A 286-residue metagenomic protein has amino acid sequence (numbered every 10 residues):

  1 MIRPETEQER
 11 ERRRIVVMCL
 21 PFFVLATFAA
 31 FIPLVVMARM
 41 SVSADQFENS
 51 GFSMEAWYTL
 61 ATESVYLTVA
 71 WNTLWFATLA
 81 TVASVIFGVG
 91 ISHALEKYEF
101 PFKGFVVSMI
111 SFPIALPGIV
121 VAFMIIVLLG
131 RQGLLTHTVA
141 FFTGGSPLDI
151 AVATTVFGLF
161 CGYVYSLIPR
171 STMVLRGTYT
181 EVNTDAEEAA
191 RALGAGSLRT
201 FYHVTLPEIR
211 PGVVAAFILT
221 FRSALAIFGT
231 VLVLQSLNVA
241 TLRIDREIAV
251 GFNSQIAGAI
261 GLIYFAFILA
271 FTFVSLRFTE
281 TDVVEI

Functional and structural regions predicted by a protein language model:
M1-L20, F100-G104, F273-I286: Transmembrane alpha-helical segments of polytopic membrane transport and secretion proteins
I2, V36-R39, S43, R176-E187 (+2 more regions): C-terminal transmembrane helix and the adjacent membrane-cytosol boundary/short C-terminal tail of inner/organellar
R3, A30-S64, N72, Q235-L237 (+1 more regions): Short membrane-interfacial helix/loop motifs at transmembrane-helix boundaries
E7, L79-S111, F123-V127, R277: Transmembrane-helix boundary motif in ABC transporter permease subunits
Q8-R12, W57-S64, L232-L276, T281: Interhelical loop and adjacent transmembrane-helix boundary motif in polytopic membrane transport permeases
V16, L20-F31, S108, F112 (+6 more regions): Transmembrane alpha-helices
I32-M40, Q132, S171-T172, G212-D245: Non-cytoplasmic
M54-E55, A122-V164, L198, V231-N238: Membrane-interfacial helix termini and adjacent extracytoplasmic/periplasmic loops of multi-pass transporters
